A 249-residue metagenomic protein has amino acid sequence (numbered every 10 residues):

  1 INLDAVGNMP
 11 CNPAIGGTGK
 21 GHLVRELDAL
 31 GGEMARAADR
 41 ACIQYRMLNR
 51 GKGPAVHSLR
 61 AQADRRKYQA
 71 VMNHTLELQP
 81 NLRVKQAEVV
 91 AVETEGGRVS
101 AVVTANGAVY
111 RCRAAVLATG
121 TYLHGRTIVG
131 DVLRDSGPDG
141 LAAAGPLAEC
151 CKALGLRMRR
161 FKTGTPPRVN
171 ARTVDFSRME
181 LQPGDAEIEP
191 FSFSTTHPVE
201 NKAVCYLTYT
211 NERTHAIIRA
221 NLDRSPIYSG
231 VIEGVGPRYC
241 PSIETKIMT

Functional and structural regions predicted by a protein language model:
I1-E95, N106, A114, A118-P138 (+3 more regions): Conserved N-terminal/central alpha/beta ligand/cofactor-binding core
E93-R98, T249: Short, ordered beta-strand-loop transition motifs
S100, R113: Conserved acidic residues
A101-A105: Short beta-strand segments that buttress and anchor functional surface loops
Y110: Short, surface-exposed linear motifs at loops/turns and structural transition points
N221-T249: Active-site helix-to-loop segments that bind/position phosphate- or nucleotide-bearing substrates and donors across
